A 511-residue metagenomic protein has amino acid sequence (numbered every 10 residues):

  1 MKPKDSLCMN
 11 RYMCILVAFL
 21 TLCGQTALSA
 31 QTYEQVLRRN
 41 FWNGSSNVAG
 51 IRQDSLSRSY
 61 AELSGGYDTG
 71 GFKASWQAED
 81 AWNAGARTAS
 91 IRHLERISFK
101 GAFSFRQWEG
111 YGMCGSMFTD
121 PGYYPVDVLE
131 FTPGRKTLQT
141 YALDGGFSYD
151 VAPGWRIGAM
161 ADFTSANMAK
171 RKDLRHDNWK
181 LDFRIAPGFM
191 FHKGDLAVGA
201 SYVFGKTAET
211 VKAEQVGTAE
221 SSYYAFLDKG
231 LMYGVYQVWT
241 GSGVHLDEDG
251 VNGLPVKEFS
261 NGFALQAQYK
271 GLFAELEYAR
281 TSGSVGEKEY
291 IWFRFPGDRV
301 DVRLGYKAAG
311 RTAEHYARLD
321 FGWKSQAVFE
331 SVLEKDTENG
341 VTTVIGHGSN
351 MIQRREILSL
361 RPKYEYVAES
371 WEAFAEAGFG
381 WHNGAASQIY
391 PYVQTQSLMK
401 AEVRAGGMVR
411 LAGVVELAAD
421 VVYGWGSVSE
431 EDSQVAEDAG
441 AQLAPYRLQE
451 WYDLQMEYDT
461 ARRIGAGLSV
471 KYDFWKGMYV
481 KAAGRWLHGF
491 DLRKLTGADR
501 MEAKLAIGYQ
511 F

Functional and structural regions predicted by a protein language model:
T26-Y111, Y124: N-terminal, post-signal peptide beta-strand-biased segments of exported outer-membrane/organellar beta-barrel and other
S59-Y67, G101-Q107, A159-S165, A200-K206 (+8 more regions): Transmembrane beta-barrel strands of outer-membrane/channel proteins
G71-Q77, Y111-F118, M168-H176, V211-G217 (+5 more regions): Outer-membrane beta-barrel translocator domains and adjoining extracellular loop/strand segments of Gram-negative
W76-W82, P133-T137, R175-W179, E220 (+7 more regions): Replace "Gram-negative outer membrane beta-barrel proteins" with "bacterial and organellar outer membrane beta-barrel
A78-A84, R135-A152, M160, N178 (+6 more regions): Outer-membrane beta-barrel transmembrane strands
H93-I97, D150-G154, H192-G194, K270-L272 (+4 more regions): Outer-membrane beta-barrel channels and translocator barrels
Y236-E372: Long, internal scaffold/assembly segments composed of regular secondary structure
D499-F511: Outer-membrane beta-barrel "beta-signal"
